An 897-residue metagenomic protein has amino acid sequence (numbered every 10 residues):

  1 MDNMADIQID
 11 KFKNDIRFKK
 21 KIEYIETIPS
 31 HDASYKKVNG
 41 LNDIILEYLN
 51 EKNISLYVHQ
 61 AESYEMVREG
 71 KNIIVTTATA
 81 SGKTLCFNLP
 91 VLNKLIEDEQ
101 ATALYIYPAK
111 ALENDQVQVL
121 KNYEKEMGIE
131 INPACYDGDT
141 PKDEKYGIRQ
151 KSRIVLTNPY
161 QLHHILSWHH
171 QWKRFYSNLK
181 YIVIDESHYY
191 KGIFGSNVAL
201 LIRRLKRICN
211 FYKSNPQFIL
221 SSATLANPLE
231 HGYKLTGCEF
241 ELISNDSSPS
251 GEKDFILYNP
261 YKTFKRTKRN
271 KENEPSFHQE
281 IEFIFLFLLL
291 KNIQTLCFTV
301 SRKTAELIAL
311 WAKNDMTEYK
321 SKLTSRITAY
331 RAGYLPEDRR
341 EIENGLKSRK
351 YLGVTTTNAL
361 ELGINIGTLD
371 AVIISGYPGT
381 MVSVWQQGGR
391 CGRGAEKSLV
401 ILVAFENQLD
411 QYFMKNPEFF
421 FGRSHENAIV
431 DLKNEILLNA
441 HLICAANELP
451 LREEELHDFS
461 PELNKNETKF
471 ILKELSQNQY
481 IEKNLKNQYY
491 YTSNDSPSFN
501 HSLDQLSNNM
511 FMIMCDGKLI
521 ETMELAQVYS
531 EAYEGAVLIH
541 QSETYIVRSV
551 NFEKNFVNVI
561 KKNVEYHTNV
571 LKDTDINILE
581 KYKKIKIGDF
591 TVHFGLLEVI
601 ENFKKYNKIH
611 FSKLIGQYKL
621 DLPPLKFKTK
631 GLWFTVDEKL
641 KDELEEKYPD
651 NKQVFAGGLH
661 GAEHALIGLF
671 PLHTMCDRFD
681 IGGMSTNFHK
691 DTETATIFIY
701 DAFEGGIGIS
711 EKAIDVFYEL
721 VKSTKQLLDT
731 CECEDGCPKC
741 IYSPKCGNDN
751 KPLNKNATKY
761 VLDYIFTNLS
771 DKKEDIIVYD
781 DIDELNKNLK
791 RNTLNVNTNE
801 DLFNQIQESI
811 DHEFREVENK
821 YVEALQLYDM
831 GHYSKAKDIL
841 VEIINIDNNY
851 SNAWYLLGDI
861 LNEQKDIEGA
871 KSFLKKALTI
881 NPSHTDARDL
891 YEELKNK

Functional and structural regions predicted by a protein language model:
M1-H59, N72: Helicase-associated low-complexity/disordered flanking segments
N93-D115, Y212-S214: Conserved SF1/SF2 helicase motif Ia
A103-Y105, A109-E113, F285-D315: Conserved strand-helix element at the start of the C-terminal RecA-like helicase core
G138-N178: Conserved helix/coil segment N-terminal to the catalytic DExD/H
H188-S248: Post-DEXD/H (motif II) to motif III coupling segment of the RecA-like Helicase ATP-binding lobe
Q217-L220, A404, A446, R452-A532 (+3 more regions): Extended, highly charged accessory segments
L229-S301: Conserved interdomain linker/interface between the two RecA-like ATPase lobes of SF2 helicase motors
Q386-N427: Conserved segment of the helicase C-terminal RecA-like domain
